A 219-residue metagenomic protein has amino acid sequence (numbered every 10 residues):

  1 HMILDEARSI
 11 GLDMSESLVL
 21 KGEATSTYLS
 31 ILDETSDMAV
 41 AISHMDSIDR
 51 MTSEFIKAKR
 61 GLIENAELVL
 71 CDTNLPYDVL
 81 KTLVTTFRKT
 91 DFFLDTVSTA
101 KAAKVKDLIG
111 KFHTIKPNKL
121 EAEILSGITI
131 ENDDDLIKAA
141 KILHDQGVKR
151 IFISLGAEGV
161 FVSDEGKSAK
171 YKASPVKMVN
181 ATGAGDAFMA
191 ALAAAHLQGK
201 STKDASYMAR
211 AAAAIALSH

Functional and structural regions predicted by a protein language model:
H1-E67: Conserved N-terminal subdomain of the carbohydrate kinase-like
I3, L80-L83, A212: Aromatic/hydrophobic pocket-lining residues that form π-stacking "cages" and hydrophobic walls in ligand
E6-I10, D33-D37, I109-H113, N132-D135 (+1 more regions): Short, hinge-like loop/turn segments at secondary-structure boundaries
A41, L125-G127, A216: Residues that scaffold the ATP/ADP-binding catalytic core of kinase and kinase-like folds
H44-D46, G127-E131, V176: Short glycine-enriched, charge-decorated loop/helix-capping segments at active-site entrances that position
G61-E64, G110, Q146: Structured loop/turn residues at beta-strand edges in well-structured enzyme cores
A66-K138, E158-V160: Conserved beta-alpha-beta core of the PfkB/ribokinase-like small-molecule kinase fold
K101-A102, K106, D133-H219: Conserved phosphate-binding/catalytic region of the ribokinase-like
